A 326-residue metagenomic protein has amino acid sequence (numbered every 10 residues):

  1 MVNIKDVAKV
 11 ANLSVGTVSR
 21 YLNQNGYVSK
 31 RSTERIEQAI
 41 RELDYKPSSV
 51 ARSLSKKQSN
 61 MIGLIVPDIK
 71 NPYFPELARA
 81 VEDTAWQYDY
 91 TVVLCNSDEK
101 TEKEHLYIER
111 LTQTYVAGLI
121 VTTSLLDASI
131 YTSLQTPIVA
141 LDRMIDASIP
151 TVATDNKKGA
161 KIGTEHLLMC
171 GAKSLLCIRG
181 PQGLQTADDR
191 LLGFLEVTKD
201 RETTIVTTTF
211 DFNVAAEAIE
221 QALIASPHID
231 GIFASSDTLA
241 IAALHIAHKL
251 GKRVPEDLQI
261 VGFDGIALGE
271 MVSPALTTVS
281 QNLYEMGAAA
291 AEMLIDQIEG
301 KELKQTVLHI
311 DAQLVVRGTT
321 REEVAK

Functional and structural regions predicted by a protein language model:
M1-N60, E76: N-terminal helix-turn-helix DNA-binding module of bacterial transcription factors
V2, N60-E165, M169, A222-I224 (+1 more regions): Alpha-helical recognition/docking segments in bacterial nutrient-uptake and carbohydrate-utilization systems
V15-S19, L54-K70, H166, S174-P181: Short beta-strand segments enriched in small/hydrophobic residues
P67-E76, L94-K103, V152-I162, C177-E220 (+4 more regions): Hinge/beta->alpha junction and helix N-cap segments in small-molecule ligand-binding domains
I108, V116-T122, L176-R179, V206 (+2 more regions): Periplasmic-binding protein-like
K173-S174, R201-E202, V254-Q259: Short acidic capping loops at alpha-helix termini that bridge into adjacent secondary structure
I224-K326: Flexible loop/turn connectors
